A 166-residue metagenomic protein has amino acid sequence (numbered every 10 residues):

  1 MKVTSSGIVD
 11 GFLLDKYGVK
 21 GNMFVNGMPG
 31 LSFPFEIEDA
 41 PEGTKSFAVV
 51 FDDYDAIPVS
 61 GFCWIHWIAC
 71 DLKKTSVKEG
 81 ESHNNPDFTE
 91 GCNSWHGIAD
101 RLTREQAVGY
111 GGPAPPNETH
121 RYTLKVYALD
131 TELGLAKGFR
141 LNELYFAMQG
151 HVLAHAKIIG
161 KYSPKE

Functional and structural regions predicted by a protein language model:
M1-E166: N-terminus-centered regions that define maturation/targeting leaders and the start of the first functional domain
